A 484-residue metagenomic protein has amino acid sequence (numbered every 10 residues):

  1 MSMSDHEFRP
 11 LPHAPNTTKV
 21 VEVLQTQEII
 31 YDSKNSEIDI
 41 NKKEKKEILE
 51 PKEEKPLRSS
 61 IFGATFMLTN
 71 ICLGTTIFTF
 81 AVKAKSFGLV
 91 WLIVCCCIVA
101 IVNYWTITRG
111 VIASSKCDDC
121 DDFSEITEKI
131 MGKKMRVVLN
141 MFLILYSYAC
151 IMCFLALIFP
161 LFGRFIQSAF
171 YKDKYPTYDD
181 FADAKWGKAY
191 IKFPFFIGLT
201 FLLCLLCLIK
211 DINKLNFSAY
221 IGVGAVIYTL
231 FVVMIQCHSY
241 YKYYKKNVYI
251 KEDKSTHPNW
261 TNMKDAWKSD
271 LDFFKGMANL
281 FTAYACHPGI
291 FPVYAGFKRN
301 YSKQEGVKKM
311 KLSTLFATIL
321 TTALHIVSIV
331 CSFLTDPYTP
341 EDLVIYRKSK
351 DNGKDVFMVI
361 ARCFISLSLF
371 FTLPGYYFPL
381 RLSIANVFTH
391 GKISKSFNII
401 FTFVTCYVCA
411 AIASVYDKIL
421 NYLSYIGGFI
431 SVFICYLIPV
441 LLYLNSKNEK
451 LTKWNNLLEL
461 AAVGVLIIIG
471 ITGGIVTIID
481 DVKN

Functional and structural regions predicted by a protein language model:
S2-T79, N103-T108: Membrane-interface "cap" regions at the ends of multi-pass membrane proteins
P56-L57, F62, T108, S114 (+6 more regions): Membrane-interfacial loop- and helix-cap regions that link adjacent transmembrane helices in polytopic membrane proteins
T75, A100-R109, L199-L208: Central hydrophobic cores of alpha-helical transmembrane segments in multi-pass inner-membrane proteins across all
A81-A113, C120: Extracellular loop-to-transmembrane helix junctions
A81-F87, T200-G222, A411-Y422: Membrane-water interface regions at transmembrane-helix termini and the short interhelical loops of multi-pass membrane
I98-T106, V226, S431-I438: Alpha-helical transmembrane segments and their membrane-interface exit regions
